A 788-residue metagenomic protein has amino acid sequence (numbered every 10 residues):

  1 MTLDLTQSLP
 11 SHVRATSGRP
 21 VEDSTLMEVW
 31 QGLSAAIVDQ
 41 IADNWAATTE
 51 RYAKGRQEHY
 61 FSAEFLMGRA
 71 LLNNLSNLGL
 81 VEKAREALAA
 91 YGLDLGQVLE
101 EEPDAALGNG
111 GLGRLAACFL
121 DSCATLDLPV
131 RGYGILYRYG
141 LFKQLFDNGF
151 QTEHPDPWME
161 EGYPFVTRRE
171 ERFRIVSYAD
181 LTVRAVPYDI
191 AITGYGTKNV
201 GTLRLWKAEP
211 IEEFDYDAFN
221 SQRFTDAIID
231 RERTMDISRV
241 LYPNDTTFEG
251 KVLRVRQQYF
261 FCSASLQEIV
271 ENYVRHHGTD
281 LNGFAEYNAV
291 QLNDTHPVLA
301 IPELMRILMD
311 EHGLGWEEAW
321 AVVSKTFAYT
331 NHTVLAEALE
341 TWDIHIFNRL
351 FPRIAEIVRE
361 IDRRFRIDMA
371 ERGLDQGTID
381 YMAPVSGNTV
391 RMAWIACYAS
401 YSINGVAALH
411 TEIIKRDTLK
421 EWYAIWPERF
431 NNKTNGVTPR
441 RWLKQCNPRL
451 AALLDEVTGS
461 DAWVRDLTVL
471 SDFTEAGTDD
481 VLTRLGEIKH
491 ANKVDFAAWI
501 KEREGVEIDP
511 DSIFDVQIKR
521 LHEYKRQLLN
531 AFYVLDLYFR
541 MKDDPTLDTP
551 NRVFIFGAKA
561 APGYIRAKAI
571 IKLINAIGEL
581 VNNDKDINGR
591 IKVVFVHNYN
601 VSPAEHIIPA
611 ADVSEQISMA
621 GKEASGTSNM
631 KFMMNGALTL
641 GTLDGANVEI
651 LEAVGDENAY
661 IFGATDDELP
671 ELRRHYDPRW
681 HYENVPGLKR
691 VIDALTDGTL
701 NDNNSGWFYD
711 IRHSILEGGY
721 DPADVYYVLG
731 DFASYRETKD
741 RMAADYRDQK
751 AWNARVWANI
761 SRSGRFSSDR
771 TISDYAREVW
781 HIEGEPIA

Functional and structural regions predicted by a protein language model:
M1-A788: A conserved ligand/cofactor-binding region detector
